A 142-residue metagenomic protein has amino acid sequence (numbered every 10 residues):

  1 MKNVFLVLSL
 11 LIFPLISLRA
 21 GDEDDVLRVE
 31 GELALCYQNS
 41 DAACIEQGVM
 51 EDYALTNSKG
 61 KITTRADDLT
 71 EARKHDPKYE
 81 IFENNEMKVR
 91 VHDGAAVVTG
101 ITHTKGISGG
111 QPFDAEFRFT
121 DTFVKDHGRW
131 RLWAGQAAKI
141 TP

Functional and structural regions predicted by a protein language model:
M1-V4: Positively charged n-region of N-terminal signal peptides that target proteins for export
V7-L15: Bacterial N-terminal signal peptides
I16-A20: Sec/Tat signal peptide C-region and signal peptidase I cleavage site
G21-Q47, D52-P142: A beta-strand edge to alpha-helix "cap/lid" segment located at domain peripheries
